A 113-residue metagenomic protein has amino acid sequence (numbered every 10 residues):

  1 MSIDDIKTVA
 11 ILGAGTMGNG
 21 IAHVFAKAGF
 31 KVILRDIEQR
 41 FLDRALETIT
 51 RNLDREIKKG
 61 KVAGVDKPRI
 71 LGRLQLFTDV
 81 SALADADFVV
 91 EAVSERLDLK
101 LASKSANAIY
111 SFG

Functional and structural regions predicted by a protein language model:
M1-N52: NAD(P)+-binding Rossmann beta1-loop-alpha1 motif at the extreme N-terminus of oxidoreductases
I37-R44, R55-G113: Rossmann-like NAD(P)-binding element
